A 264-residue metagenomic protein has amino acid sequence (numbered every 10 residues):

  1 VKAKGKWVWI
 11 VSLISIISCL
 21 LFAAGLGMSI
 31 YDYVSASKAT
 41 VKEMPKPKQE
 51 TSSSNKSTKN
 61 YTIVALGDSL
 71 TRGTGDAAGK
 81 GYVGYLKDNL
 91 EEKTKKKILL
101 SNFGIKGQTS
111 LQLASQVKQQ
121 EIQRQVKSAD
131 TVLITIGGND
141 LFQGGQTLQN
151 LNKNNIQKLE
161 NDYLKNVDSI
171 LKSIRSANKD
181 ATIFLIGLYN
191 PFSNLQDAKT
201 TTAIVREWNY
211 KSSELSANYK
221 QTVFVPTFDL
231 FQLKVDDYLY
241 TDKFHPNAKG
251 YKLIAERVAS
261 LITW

Functional and structural regions predicted by a protein language model:
V1-T62: N-terminal secretory targeting modules
K38-G104, Q123-R124: Serine-esterase "nucleophile elbow" of acetyl-processing enzymes
Q49-K56, L113-D130, S169-S176: Short amphipathic alpha-helices and their capping/turn segments at secondary-structure boundaries
I63-A65, L100-G104, D130-T135, T182-G187 (+1 more regions): Structural recognition of the beta-strand scaffold that forms the well-ordered cores of secreted hydrolase catalytic
S115-K158: Oxyanion-hole/transition-state-stabilizing segment in secreted/luminal serine hydrolases and related acyltransferases
L171-V205: Active-site segments of SGNH/GDSL-like serine hydrolases that catalyze O-acetyl group transfer/hydrolysis on lipids
P191-P226: Substrate-gating cap/lid alpha-helix
D242-W264: Histidine-centered active-site loop/cap adjacent to the catalytic His in serine esterases/O-acetyl transfer systems
